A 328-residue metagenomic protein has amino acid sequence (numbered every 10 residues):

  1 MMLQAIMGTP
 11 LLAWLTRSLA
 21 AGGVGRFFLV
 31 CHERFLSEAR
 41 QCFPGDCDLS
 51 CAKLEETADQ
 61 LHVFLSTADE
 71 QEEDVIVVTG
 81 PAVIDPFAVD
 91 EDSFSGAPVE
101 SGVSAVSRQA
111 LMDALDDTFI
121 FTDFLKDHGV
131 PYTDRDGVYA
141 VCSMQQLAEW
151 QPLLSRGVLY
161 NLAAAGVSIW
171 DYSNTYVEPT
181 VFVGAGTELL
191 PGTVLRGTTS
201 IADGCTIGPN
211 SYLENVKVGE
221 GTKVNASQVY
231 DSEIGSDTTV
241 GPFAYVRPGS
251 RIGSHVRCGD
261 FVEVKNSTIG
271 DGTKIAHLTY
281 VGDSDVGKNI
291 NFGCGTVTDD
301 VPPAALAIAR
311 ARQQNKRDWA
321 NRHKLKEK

Functional and structural regions predicted by a protein language model:
M1-R40, C47-A52: N-terminal glycine-rich phosphate-binding loop and ensuing alpha1 helix
L12, F64, L189: Residue-level signal for inorganic ion chemistry
H32, T79-P81, V99, R108 (+8 more regions): Fold-independent oxyanion-binding glycine-rich loops and adjacent beta-strand/coil segments at enzyme active sites
L36, R40-R108: Conserved beta-loop-beta/alpha segment of the NTase-like Rossmann-fold superfamily that binds/positions NTPs
I84-E91, P98-N161: Catalytic-core segments of class I nucleotidyltransferases/pyrophosphorylases that form NMP-activated intermediates
Q151-E178, N321-H323: Long, charged amphipathic helices and adjacent flexible linkers at domain junctions
S168-A309, Q313-N315: Structural signal for interior beta-strand "rungs" in well-ordered beta-sheet cores of soluble enzyme domains
Q314-K328: N-terminal charge/polar-biased segments
